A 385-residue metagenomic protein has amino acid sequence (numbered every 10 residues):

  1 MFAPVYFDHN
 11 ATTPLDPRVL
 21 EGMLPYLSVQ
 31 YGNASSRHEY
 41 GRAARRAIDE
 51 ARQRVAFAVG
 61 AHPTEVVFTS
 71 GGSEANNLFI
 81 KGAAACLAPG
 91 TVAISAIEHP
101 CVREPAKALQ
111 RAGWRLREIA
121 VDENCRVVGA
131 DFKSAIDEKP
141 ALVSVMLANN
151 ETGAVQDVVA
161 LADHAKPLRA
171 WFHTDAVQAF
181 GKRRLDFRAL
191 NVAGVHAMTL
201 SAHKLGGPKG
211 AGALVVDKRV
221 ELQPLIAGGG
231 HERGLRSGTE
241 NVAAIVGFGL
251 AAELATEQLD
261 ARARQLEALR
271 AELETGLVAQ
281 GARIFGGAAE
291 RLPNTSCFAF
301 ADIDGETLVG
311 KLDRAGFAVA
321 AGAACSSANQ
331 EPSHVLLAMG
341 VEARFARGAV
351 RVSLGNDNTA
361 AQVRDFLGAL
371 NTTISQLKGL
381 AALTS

Functional and structural regions predicted by a protein language model:
M1-S385: Pyridoxal 5′-phosphate
